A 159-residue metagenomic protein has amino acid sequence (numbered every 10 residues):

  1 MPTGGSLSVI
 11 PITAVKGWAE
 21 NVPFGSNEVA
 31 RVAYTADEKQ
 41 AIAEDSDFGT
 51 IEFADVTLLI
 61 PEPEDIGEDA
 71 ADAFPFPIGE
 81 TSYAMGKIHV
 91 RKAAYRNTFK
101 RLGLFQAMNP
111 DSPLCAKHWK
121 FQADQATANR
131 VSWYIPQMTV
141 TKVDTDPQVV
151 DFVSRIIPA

Functional and structural regions predicted by a protein language model:
M1-I78, A128-I135, T139-T145: OB-fold ssDNA-binding interfaces and closely related basic DNA-contact patches used across DNA replication/repair
A54-I135: Extended serine/threonine-enriched, polar tracts that run as long, contiguous segments within proteins
Q137-A159: Short peripheral tails and domain-boundary helices/loops at the edges of structured domains
